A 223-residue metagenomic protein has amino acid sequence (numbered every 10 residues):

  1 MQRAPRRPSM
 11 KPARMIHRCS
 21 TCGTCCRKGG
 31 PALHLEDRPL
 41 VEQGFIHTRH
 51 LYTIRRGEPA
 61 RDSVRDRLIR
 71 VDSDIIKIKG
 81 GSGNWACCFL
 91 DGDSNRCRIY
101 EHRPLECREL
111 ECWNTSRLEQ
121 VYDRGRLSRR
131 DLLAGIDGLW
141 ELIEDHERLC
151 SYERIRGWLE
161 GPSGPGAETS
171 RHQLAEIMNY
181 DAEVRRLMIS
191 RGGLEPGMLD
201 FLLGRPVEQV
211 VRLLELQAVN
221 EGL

Functional and structural regions predicted by a protein language model:
Q2-L223: Hydrophobic scaffolds flanking metal-cofactor catalytic centers in soluble metalloenzymes
